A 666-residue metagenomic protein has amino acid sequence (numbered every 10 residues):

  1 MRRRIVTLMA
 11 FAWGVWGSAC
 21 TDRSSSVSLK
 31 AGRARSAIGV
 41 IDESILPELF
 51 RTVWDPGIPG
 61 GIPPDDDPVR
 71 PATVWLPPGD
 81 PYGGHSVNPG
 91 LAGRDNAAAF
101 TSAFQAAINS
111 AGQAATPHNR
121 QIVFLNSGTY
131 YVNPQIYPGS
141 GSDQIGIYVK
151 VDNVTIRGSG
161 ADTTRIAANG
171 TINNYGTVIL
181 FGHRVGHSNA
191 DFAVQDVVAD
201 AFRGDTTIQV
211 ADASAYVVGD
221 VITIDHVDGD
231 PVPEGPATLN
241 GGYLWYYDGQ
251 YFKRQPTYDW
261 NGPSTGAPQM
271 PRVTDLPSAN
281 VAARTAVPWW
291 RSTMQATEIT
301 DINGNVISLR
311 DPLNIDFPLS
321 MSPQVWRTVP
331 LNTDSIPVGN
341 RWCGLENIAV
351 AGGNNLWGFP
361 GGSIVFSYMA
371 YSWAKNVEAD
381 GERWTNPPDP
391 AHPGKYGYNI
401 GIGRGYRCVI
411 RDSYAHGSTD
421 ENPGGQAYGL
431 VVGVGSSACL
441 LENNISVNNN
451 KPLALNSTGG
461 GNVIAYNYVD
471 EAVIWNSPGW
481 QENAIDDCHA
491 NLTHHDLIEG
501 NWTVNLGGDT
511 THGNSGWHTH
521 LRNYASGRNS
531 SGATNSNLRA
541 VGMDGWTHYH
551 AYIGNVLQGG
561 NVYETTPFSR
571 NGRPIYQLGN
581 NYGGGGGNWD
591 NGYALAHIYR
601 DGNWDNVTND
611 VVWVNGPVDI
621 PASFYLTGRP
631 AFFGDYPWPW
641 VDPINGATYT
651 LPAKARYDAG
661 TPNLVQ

Functional and structural regions predicted by a protein language model:
R2-A10: Sec-dependent signal peptide recognition, specifically the positively charged N-region followed immediately by
M9-A19: Hydrophobic h-region of N-terminal signal peptides that target proteins for export in Gram-negative bacteria
C20-N354, P360, P574-Q666: Extracellular "leader-to-stem" segments immediately downstream of a signal peptide or signal-anchor in secreted/lumenal
N119, N126, V132, D143 (+22 more regions): Repetitive beta-strand solenoid architecture
V132-Q135, G507, S530, E564-T565: Extracytoplasmic/secreted cell-surface and envelope-processing proteins
Y137-G146, T171-N189, R203-T206, I315-I336 (+8 more regions): Extracellular beta-strand/beta-solenoid scaffold signature
N153, R157-D162, R341-G352, A370-R383 (+6 more regions): Right-handed parallel beta-helix
H512-S515, A533-A540, D544, V556-G559 (+2 more regions): Membrane-proximal bilayer-interacting regions
